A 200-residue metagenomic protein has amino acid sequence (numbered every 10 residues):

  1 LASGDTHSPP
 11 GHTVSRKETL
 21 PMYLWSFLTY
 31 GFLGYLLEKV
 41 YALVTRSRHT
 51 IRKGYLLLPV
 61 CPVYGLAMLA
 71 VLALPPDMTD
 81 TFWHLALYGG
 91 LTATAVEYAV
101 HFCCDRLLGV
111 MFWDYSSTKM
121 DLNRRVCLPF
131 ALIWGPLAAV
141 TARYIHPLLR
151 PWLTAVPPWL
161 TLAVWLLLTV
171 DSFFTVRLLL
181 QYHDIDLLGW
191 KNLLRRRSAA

Functional and structural regions predicted by a protein language model:
L1-P21: Short, Lys/Arg-enriched N-terminal segments with co-localized hydrophobic residues within the first ~10-30 amino acids
S15-A200: Aromatic-rich, lipid-facing transmembrane alpha helices and their immediate juxtamembrane interface loops in integral
